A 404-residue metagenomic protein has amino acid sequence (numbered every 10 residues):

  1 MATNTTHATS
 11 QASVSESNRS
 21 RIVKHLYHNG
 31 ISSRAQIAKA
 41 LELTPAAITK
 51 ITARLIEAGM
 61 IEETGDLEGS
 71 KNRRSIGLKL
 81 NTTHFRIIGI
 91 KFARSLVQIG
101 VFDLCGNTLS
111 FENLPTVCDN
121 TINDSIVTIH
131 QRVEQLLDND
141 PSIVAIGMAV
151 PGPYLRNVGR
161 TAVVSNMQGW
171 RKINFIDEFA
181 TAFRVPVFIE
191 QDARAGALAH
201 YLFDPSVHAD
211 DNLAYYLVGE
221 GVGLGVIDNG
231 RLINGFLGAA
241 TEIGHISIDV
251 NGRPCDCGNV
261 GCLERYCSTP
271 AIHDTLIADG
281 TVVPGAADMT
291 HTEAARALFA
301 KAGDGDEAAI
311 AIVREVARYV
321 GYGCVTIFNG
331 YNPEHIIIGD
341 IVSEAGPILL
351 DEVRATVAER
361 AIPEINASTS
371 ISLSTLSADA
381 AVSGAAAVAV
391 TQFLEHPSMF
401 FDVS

Functional and structural regions predicted by a protein language model:
M1-D66, S70-S142, D204, A209 (+3 more regions): ATP-binding/phosphotransfer module of carbohydrate and carboxylate kinases, centering on a glycine-rich
I90, I146-A149, P153-D274, G384 (+1 more regions): Phosphate-binding/catalytic loop of phosphoryl-transfer enzymes
